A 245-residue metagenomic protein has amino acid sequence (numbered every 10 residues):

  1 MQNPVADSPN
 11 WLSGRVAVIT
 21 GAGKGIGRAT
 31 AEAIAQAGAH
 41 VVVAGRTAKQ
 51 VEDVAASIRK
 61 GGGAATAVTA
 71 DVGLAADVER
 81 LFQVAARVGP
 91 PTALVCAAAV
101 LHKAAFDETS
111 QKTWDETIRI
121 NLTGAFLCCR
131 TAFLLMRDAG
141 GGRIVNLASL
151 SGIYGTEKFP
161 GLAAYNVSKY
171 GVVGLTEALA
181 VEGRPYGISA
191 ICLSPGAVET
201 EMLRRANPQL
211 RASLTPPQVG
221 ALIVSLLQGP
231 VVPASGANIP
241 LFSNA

Functional and structural regions predicted by a protein language model:
V16, G23-K24: Conserved glycine-rich cofactor-binding loop
A39-D53: Conserved glycine-rich Rossmann-like NAD(P)H-binding loop of the short-chain dehydrogenase/reductase
A97-K103: Conserved NAD(P)H cofactor-binding loop of Rossmann-fold oxidoreductase domains
A105-F106, S110-I118: Substrate-binding pocket helix/loop in short-chain dehydrogenase/reductase
C129-R130, E177: A short, exposed helix-loop element centered on a Lys and neighboring polar residues
V145-G171, T176-E177, V181-P185: Catalytic loop of short-chain dehydrogenase/reductase
P185-I188, C192-L193, P208-A245: C-terminal helical subdomain
